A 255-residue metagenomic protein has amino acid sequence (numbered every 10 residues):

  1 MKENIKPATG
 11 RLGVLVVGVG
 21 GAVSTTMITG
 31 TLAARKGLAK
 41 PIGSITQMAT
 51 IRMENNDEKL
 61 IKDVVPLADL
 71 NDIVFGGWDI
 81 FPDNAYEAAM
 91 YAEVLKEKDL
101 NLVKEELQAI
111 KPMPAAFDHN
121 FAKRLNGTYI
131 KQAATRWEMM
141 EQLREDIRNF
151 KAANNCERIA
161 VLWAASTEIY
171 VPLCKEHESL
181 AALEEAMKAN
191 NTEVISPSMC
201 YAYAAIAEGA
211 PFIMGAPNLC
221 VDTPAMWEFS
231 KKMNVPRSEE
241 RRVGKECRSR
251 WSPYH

Functional and structural regions predicted by a protein language model:
K2-A216, C220-K232, P236: Metallocofactor- and cofactor-centric catalytic cores in central/energy metabolism, strongly enriched
P236-R242: A glycine-rich helix N-cap at a beta->alpha junction
G244-H255: Positively charged, low-complexity/disordered segments
